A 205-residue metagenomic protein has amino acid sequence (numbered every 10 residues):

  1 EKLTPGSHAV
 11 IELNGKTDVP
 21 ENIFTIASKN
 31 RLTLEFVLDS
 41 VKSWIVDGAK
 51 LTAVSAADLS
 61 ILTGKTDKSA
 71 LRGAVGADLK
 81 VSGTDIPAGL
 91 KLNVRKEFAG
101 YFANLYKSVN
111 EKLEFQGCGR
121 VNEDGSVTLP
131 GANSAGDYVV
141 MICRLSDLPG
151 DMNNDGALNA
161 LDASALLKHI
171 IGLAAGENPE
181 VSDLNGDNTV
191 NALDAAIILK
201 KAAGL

Functional and structural regions predicted by a protein language model:
E1-V109, A135, R144-L145: Proteolytic processing hotspots in large secreted/extracellular or virion-associated proteins and select intracellular
N14, P20-I23, V41, S60 (+8 more regions): Intrinsically disordered, low-complexity regions of eukaryotic proteins
E111-C118: Surface-exposed loop/edge segments in extracytoplasmic proteins
V121-S126: Short, solvent-exposed loop/turn segments in extracellular or other extracytoplasmic domains
T128-S146: C-terminal beta-strand-rich structural cap/linker in extracellular carbohydrate-active enzymes
C143-L205: Cellulosome-associated attachment modules in secreted, modular CAZymes
